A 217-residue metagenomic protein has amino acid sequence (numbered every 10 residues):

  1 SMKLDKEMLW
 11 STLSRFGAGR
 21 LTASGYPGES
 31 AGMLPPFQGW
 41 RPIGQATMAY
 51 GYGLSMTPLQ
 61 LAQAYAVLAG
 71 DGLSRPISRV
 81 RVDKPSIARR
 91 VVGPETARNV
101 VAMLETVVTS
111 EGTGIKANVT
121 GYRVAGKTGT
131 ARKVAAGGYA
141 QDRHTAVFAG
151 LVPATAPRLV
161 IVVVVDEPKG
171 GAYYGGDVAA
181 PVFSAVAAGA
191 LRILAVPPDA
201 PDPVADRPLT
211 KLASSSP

Functional and structural regions predicted by a protein language model:
S1-P168, G175, P208-P217: Beta-lactam-recognizing serine transpeptidase/beta-lactamase-like catalytic domain environment
L61, G175-A188: Short, charged, low-complexity patches
A69, V108, S184-L191, A195: Short amphipathic alpha-helical signal-transduction/dimerization elements
K169-G171, R192-I193: Short beta-strands and strand-coil junctions in structured, solvent-facing domains, enriched
I193-P217: Gram-negative outer-membrane assembly/targeting C-terminal domains
